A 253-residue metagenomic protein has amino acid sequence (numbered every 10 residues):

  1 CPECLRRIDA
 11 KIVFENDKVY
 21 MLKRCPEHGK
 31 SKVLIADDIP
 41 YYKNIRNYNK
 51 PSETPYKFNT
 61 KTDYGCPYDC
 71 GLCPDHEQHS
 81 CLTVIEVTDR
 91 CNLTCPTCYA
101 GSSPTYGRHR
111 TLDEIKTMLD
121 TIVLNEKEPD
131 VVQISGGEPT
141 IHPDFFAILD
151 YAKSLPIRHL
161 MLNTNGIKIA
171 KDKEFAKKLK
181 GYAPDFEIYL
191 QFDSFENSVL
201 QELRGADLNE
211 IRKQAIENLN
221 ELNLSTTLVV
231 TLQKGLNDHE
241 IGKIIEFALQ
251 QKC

Functional and structural regions predicted by a protein language model:
L5-N16: Short recognition patches in nucleic-acid-associated and regulatory proteins
D17-K32, A36, Y48-T164, K168-K178: Conserved alpha-helical substructure of the radical SAM core
I39-P40: Terminal RNA-binding accessory module
K116-Q133, H142-K252: Radical SAM/AdoMet-radical enzyme domain recognition
